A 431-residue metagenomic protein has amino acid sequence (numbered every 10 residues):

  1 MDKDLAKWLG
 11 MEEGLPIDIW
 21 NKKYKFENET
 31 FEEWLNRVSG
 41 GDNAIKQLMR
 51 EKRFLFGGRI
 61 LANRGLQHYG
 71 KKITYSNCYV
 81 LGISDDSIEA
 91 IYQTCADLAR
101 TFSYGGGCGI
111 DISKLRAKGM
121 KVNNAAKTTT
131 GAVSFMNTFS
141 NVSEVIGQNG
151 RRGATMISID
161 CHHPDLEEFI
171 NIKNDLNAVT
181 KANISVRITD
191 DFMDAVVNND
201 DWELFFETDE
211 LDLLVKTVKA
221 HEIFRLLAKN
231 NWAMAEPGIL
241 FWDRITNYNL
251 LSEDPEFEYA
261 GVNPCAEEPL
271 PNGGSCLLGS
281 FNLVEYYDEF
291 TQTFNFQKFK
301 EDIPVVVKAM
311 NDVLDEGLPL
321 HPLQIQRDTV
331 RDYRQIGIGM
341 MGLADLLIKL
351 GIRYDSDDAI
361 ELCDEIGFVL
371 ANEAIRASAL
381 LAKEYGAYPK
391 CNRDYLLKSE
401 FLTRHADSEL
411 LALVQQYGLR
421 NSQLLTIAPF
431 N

Functional and structural regions predicted by a protein language model:
M1-F430: Extended catalytic cores of very large enzyme megasubunits
